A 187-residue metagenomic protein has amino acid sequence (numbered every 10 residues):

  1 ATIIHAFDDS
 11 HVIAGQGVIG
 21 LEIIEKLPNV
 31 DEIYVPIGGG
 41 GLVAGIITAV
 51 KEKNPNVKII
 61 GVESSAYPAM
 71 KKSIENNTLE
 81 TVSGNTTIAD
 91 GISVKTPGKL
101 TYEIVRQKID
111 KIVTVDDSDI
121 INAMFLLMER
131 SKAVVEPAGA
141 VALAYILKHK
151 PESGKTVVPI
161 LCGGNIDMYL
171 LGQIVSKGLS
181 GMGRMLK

Functional and structural regions predicted by a protein language model:
A1-K187: PLP-dependent amino-acid enzyme catalytic core
